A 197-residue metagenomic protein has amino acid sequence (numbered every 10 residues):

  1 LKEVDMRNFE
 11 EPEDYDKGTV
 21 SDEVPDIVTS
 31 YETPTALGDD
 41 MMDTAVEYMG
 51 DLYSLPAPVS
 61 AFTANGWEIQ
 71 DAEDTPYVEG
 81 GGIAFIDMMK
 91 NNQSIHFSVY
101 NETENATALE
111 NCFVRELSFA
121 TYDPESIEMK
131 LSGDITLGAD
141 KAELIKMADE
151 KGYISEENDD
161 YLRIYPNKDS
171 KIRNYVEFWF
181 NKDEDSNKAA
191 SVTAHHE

Functional and structural regions predicted by a protein language model:
K2-D26, Y31-E32, A61-T107, T136-K188: A cross-family detector of function-defining hotspots
T19-P58: Short N-terminal edge-element motif at the start of the domain
T44-L52, F85, I127-T136, Y165 (+1 more regions): Second-shell loop/turn segments in exported
L109-F113: A motif-centric signal for short, conserved binding hotspots located in accessible loops or intrinsically disordered
R115-S126: Membrane-proximal helix-loop-helix units in multi-pass membrane proteins
H196-E197: Short, solvent-exposed mixed-charge patches
